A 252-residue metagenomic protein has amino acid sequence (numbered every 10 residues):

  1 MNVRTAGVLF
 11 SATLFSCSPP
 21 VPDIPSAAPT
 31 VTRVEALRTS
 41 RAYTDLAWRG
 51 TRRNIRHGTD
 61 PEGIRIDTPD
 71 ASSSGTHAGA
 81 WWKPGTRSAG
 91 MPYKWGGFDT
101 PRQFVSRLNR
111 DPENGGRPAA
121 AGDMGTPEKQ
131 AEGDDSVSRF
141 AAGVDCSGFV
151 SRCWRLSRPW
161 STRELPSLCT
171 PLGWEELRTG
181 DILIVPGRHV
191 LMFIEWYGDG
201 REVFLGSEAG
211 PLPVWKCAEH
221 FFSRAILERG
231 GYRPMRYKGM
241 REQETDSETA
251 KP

Functional and structural regions predicted by a protein language model:
M1-G7: Bacterial N-terminal signal peptides that target proteins for export
V21-L46, G50-R52, E164-W174, F193-P252: Aromatic- and glycine-rich peptidoglycan recognition patches
V21-S147: N-terminal capping segments
N114-R163, I182-L212: Catalytic cores of peptidoglycan-degrading enzymes
E176-T179: Residue-level recognition of short, solvent-exposed, well-ordered loop/turn junctions that link secondary-structure
